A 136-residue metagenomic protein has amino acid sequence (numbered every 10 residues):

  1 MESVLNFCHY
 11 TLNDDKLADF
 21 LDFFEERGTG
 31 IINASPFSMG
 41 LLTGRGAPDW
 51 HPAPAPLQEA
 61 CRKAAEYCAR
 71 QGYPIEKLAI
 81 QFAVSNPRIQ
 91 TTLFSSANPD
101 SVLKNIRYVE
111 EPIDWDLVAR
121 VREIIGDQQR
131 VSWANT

Functional and structural regions predicted by a protein language model:
M1-N135: Beta/alpha (TIM)-barrel catalytic core signal, keyed to glycine-rich beta->alpha loops juxtaposed to Asp/Glu that bind
